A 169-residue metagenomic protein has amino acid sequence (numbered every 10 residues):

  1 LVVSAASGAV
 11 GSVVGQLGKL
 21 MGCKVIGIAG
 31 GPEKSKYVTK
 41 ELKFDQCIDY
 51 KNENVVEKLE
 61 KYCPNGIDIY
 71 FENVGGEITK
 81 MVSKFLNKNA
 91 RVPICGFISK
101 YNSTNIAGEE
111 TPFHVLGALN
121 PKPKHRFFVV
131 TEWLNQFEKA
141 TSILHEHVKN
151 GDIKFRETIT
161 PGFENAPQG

Functional and structural regions predicted by a protein language model:
L1-E53: Mid-domain Rossmann-like dinucleotide-binding core that forms the NAD(H)/NADP(H) cofactor-binding site
V14, L59, L144: Aromatic/hydrophobic pocket-lining residues that form π-stacking "cages" and hydrophobic walls in ligand
N54-N65: Short amphipathic alpha-helix with an adjacent loop that forms part of the alpha/beta core around
G66-N73: Periplasmic-binding protein-like
E77-I153: Glycine-rich phosphate-binding loop and adjacent beta-alpha segment of Rossmann(oid) nucleotide-cofactor-binding
G162-F163: A conserved short coil-to-beta-strand element within the FAD-binding core of flavoproteins
